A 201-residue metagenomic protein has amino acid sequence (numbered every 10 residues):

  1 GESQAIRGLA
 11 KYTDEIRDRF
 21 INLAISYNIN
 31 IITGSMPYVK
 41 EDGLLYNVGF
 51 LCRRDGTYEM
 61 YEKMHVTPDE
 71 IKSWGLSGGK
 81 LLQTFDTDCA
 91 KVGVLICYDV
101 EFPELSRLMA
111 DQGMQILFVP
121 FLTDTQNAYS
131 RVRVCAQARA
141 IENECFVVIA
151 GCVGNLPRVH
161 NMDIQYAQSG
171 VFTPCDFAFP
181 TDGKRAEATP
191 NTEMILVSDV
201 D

Functional and structural regions predicted by a protein language model:
G1-L9: Short, conserved active-site loops that position catalytic residues or coordinate cofactors/metal ions across diverse
Y12-I32, E101-E193: CN hydrolase (nitrilase-like) catalytic-core segments centered on the catalytic cysteine and neighboring Lys/Glu
D18, N22, K40-Q112, T125-A138: Active-site catalytic loop in hydrolytic enzyme cores
S35-M36: Recurrent small/Gly-Pro-centered beta-turn motifs in extracellular repeat architectures
V48, Y58-K63, P180-T189, V197-D199: Residue-level detector of high-confidence beta-strand sites
F50-C52, G170-F172, L196: Conserved hydrophobic/aromatic positions in well-ordered beta-strands
R54-T57, D88, P174-F177, V200-D201: Short loop segments at secondary-structure junctions
T67-W74, T192-D201: Short, surface-exposed linear segments at secondary-structure transitions and domain or protein termini
